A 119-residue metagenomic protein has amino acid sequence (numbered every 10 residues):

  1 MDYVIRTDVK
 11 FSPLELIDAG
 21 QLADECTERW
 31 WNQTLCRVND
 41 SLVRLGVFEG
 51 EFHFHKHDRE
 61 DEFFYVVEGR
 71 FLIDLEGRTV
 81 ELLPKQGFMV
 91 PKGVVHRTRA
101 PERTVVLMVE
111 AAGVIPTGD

Functional and structural regions predicted by a protein language model:
M1-R44: A short, N-terminal "cap"/entry segment at the start of jelly-roll beta-barrel domains of the cupin/DSBH fold
E28-R29, L42-D58: Conserved short histidine dyad/triad with adjacent acidic residue
N39, D74-R78, P101: Short strand-coil-strand connectors
N39, V67-E68, L83-P84, E102 (+1 more regions): A cytosolic small-molecule/anion-sensing beta-strand core signal
V47-E49, H57-D74, V109: Short, conserved beta-strand element in jelly-roll/cupin
E76-K92: Short acidic-glycine-tyrosine-enriched beta hairpin
K92-D119: Ligand-binding loop in jelly-roll beta-barrel domains
